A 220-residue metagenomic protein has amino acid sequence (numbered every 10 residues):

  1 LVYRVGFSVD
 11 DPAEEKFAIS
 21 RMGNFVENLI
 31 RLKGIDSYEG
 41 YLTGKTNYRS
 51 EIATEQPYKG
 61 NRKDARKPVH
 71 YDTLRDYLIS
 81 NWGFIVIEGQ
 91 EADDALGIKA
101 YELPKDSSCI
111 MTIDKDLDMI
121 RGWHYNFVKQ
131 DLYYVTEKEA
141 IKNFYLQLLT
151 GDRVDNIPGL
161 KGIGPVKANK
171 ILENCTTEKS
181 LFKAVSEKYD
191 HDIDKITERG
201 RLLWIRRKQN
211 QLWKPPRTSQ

Functional and structural regions predicted by a protein language model:
L1-D76: Domain-level signal for Mg2+-assisted phosphodiester chemistry and nucleotide/NA-binding surfaces in nucleic-acid
V9-D10, K33-I35, K59-S219: Extended two-metal-dependent nuclease catalytic cores across DNA- and RNA-processing enzymes
